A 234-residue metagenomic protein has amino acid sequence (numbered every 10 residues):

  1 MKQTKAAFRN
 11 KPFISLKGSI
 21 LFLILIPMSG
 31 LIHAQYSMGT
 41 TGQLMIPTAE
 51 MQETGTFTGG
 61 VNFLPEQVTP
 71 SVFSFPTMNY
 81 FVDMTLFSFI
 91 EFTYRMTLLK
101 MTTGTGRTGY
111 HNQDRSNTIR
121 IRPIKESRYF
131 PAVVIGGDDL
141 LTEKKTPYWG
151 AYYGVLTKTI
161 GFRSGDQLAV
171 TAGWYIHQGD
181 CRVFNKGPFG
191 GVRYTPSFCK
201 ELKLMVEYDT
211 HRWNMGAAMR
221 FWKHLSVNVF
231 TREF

Functional and structural regions predicted by a protein language model:
M1-S15: N-terminal secretory signal peptides that target proteins for export/translocation
L16-F22: Sec-dependent signal peptide recognition, specifically the positively charged N-region followed immediately by
A34-Y152, T157-S164, Y175-H177, P196-L202 (+3 more regions): Transmembrane beta-barrel domains of Gram-negative outer membranes and organellar outer membranes
N117-I121, G190, F234: Outer-membrane beta-barrel "beta-signal"
G165, V183-K186, G191-T195, S226: Alpha-helical scaffold segments
A169-F189: Glycine-rich phosphate-binding "P-loop"
N214-F234: Predominantly the C-terminal beta-signal and adjacent terminal strand-loop region of outer-membrane beta-barrel
